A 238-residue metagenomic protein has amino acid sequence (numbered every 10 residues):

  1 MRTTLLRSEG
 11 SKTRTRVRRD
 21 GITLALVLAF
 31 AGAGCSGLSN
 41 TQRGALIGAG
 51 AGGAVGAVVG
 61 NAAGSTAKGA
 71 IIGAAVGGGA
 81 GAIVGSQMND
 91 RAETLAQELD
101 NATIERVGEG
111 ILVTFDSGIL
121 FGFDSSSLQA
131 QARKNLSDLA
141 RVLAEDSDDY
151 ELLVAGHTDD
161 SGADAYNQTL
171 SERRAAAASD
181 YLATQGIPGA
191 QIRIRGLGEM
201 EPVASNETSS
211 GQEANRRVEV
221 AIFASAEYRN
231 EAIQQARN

Functional and structural regions predicted by a protein language model:
T3-L24: Bacterial N-terminal signal peptides that target proteins for export
A31-G34: C-terminal motif of bacterial Sec signal peptides marking the signal peptidase cleavage site
S36-T94: Short, low-complexity, glycine-enriched hydrophobic/amphipathic alpha-helices that associate with lipid bilayers
A45-A49, G53-A54, A70, D90 (+5 more regions): Extracytoplasmic/secreted proteins, especially bacterial periplasmic and envelope-associated proteins
M88-F115, I119: Amphipathic, membrane-active segments
E98, F121-A155, A183, N215 (+2 more regions): Periplasmic peptidoglycan-binding/anchoring modules of Gram-negative envelope and division proteins
G108-S137, D159-A165: Short, solvent-exposed beta-strand/turn patches at coil↔beta or beta↔helix junctions that act as interaction loops
A155-E231: Periplasmic OmpA-like peptidoglycan-binding domain that tethers envelope proteins to the cell wall
